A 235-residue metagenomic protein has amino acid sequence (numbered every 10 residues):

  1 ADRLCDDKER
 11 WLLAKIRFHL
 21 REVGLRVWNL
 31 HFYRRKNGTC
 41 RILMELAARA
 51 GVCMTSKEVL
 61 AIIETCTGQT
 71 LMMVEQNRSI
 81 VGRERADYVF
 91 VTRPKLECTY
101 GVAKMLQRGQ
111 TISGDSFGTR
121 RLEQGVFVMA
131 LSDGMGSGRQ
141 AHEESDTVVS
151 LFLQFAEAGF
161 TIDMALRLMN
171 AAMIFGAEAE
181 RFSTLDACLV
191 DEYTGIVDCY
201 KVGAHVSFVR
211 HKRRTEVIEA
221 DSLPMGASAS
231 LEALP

Functional and structural regions predicted by a protein language model:
A1-C5: Long, charged, helix-rich clamp/arm modules that form nucleic acid-engaging surfaces of large nucleic-acid-processing
D7-N29, R34-G38, E58-L60, E64-V81 (+1 more regions): Catalytic core of PPM/PP2C metal-dependent serine/threonine phosphatase domains
L30-H31, R85-A86, S113-F117, T184 (+1 more regions): A short beta-strand signature within small-molecule sensing/ligand-binding domains used in signal transduction
C40-A48: Short, hydrophobic beta-strand segments
L43, V197-K201, E219: Amphipathic coiled-coil signal-relay and dimerization helices
A50-K57: Short, conserved charged micro-motifs
C66, G82-G134, Q140, S207-F208: N-terminal entry segment of metal-dependent catalytic domains or homologous docking segments
T92-S116, N170-G176, H205-P235: PP2C/PPM family metal-dependent serine/threonine protein phosphatase catalytic domain, recognizing the conserved
